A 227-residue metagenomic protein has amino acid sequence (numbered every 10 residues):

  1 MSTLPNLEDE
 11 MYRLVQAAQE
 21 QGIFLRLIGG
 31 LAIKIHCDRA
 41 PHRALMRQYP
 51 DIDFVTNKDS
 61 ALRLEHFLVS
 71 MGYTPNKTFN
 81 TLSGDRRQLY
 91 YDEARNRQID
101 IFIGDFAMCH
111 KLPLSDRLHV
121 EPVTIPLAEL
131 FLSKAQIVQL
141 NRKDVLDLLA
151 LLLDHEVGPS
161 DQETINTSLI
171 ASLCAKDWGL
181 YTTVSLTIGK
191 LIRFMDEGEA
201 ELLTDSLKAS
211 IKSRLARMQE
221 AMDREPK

Functional and structural regions predicted by a protein language model:
M1-I35: Helical scaffold of the NTase/Pol beta-like nucleotidyltransferase catalytic core
Y12, Q16, H66, A150-L153: Surface-exposed alpha-helical segments enriched in charged/polar residues
F24-D38, A44-Q48, G84-D85, R95 (+1 more regions): A structural preference for long, well-packed, hydrophobic secondary-structure segments
D38-L64, L148: Catalytic metal-binding acidic patch
A44-M46, Y91, L114-S115: Short secondary-structure boundary/capping segments
E65, V69-H110: Conserved catalytic core of two-metal-ion nucleotidyltransferases
I103-K227: Catalytic cores of NTP-dependent nucleotidyl/adenyl transfer enzymes across multiple folds
